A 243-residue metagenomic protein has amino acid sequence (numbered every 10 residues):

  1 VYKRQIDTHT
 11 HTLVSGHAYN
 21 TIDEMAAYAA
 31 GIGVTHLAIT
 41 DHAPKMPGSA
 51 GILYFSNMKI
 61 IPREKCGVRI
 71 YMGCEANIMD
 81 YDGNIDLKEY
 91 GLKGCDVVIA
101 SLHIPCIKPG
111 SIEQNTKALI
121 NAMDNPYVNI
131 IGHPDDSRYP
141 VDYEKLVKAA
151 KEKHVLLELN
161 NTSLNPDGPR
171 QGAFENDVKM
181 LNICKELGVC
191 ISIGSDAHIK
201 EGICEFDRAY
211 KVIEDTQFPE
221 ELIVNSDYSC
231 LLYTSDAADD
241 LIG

Functional and structural regions predicted by a protein language model:
V1-Q5, Y233-A238: Conserved small/polar residues in nucleotide/adenosyl-binding loops
Q5-S15, I131-D135, A197: Histidine-centered catalytic micro-motifs
T8-N20, I104-G110: Active-site mouth loops of central-metabolism enzymes
G16-Y19, S49, P140-L146, D167-L181 (+1 more regions): Histidine/acidic-residue-rich catalytic or RNA/ligand-binding cores of hydrolases and nuclease-related proteins
H42, V189-I203: Short acidic/histidine-rich active-site segments
A43, G48-L159, E214-V224: Extended substrate/RNA-proximal surfaces in nucleic-acid metabolism proteins
L156-P169: His/Asp/Glu-enriched short active-site or ligand-binding loop at hydrolase and phosphoryl-transfer sites
C204-S235: Mid-to-C-terminal alpha-helical segments outside catalytic/metal-binding sites
